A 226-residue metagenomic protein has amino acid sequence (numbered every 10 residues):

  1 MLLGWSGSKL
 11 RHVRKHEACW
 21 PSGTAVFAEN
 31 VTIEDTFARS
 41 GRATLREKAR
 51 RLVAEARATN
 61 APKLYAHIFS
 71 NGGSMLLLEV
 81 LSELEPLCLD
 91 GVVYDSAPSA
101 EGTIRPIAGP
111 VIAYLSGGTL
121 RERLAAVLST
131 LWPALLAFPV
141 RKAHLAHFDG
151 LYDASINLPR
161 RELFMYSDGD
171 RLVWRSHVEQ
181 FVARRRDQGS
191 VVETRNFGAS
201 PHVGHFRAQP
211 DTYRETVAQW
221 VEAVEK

Functional and structural regions predicted by a protein language model:
M1-T36, D168: Short, surface-exposed "cap/lid" segments of acyl-processing enzymes
W5-S6, S96-P98, D168-D170, S200: Residue-level signal for short, function-critical loop segments
T32-A58: Catalytic nucleophile-loop/oxyanion-hole region of alpha/beta-hydrolase and closely related hydrolase-like folds
E55, T216-V224: C-terminal alpha-helix
T59-N71: Alpha/beta-hydrolase fold nucleophile elbow
S74-L84, V92: Short glycine-enriched nucleophile-adjacent loop and the immediately C-terminal alpha-helix near the catalytic center
G91-I104: Active-site nucleophile loop of the alpha/beta-hydrolase fold
A126-T216: Serine-hydrolase catalytic core
